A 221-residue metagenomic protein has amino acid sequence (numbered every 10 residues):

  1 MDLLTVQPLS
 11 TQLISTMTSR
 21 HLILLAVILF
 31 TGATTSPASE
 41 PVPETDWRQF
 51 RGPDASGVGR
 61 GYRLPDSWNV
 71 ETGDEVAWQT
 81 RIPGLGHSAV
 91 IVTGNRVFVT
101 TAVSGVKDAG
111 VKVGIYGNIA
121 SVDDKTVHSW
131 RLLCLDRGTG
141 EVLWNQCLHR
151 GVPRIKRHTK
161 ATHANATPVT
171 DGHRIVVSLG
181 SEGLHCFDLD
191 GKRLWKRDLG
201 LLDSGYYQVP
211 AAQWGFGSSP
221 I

Functional and structural regions predicted by a protein language model:
L4-I23: Bacterial N-terminal signal peptides that target proteins for export
T5, A26-V27, P37, P41: Detector for intrinsically disordered, low-structure N-terminal pre-sequences
L13, A26, D54-G57: A periodicity- and composition-biased signal for non-globular, repetitive helical segments
I23-G32: Bacterial N-terminal signal peptides
P37-I221: Noncatalytic, solvent-exposed loop/strand surfaces of beta-propeller-type extracellular/periplasmic domains
